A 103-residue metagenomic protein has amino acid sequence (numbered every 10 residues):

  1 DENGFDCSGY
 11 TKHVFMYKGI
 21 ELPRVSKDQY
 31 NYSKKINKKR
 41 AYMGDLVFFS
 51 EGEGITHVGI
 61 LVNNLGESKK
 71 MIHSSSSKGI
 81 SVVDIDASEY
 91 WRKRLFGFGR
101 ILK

Functional and structural regions predicted by a protein language model:
D1-M43, F96: Catalytic cysteine-centered active-site loop
F5, I55, S75: Short glycine- and Lys/Arg-enriched binding-loop motifs that mark or flank ligand-binding interfaces
K34-I36, L61-K103: Aromatic- and glycine-rich peptidoglycan recognition patches
G44-D45, I60: Structural motif
G54-I60: Short, Lys/Arg- and Gly-enriched loop/turn segments at beta-strand edges
